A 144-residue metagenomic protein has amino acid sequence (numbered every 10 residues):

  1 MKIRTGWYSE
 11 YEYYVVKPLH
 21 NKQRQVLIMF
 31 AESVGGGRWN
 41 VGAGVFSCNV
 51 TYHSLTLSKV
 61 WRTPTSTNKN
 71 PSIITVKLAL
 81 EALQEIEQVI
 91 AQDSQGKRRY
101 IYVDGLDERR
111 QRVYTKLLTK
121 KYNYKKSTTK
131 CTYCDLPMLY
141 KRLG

Functional and structural regions predicted by a protein language model:
M1-G144: Non-catalytic substrate-recognition and accessory regions of acyl/acetyltransferase enzymes
